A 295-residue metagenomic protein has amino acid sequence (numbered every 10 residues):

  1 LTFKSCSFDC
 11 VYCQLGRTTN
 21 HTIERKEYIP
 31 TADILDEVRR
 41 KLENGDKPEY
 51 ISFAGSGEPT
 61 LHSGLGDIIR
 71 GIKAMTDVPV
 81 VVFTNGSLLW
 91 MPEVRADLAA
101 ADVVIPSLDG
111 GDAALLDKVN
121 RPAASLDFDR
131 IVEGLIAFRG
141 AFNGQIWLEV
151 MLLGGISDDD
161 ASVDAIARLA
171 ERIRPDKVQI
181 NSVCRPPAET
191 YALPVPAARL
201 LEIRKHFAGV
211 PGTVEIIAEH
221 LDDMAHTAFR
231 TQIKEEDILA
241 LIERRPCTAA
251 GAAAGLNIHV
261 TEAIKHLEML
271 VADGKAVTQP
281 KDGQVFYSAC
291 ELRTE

Functional and structural regions predicted by a protein language model:
L1-T31: Canonical Radical SAM [4Fe-4S] cluster-binding loop centered on the CxxxCxxC motif and its immediate flanking residues
C10, A101-D102, P211: Short, well-ordered alpha-helix to beta-strand connector turns
Q14, Y50-A54, V81-F83, I105: Short, conserved beta-strand segments within well-ordered enzyme catalytic domains that often line or immediately flank
Q14-T18, K47-Y50, G111-L115, I146-W147: Short, basic/glycine-rich phosphate-binding loops at helix/coil junctions that contact nucleotide phosphates
D33-S56: Short Fe-S-cluster ligation motifs
D36, D158-E295: Auxiliary Fe-S-binding modules of radical SAM enzymes
T60-E202: Conserved AdoMet/S-adenosylmethionine-binding subsite of the radical SAM
